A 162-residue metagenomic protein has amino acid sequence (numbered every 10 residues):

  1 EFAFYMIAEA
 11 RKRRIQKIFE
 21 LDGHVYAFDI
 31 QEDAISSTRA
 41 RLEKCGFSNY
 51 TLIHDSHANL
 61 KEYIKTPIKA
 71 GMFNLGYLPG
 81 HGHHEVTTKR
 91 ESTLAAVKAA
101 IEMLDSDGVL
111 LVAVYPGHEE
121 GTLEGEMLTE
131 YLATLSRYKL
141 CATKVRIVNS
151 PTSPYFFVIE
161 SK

Functional and structural regions predicted by a protein language model:
E1-E20: Conserved SAM-binding loop of SAM-dependent methyltransferases across substrates and taxa, primarily the Class I
M6, A99-A100: Class I S-adenosylmethionine-dependent transferase superfamily signal
H24-D29: Conserved SAM-binding motif I beta-strand of class I
D33-T66: S-adenosyl-L-methionine
N59, Y77-L78, Y115-E119: Short "lid" loop at the C-terminus of a central beta-strand within the Rossmann-like core of SAM-dependent
F73-A96: Mobile active-site "lid"/loop adjacent to the S-adenosyl-L-methionine
M103, D107-V114: Conserved beta-strand signature within the Rossmann-like core of class I S-adenosyl-L-methionine
H118-K162: Class I S-adenosyl-L-methionine
